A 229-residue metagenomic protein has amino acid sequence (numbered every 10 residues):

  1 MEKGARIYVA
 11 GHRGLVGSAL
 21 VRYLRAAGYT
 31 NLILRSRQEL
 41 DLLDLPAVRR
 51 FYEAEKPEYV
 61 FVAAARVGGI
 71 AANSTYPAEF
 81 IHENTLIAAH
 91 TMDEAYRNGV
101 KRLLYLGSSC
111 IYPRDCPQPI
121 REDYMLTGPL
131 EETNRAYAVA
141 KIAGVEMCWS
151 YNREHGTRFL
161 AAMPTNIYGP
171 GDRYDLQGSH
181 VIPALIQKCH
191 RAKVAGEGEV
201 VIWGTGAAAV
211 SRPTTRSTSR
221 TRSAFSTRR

Functional and structural regions predicted by a protein language model:
E2-A27: N-terminal Rossmann NAD(P)H-binding glycine-rich loop of SDR-like oxidoreductase domains
A10, R35, V60-R66, L103-S109 (+1 more regions): SDR active-site strand-loop-helix element
R25-R50: Adenosine-cofactor binding site in Rossmann-like domains, unifying the SAM/SAH pocket of S-adenosylmethionine-dependent
L45-T85, E94-R97: NAD(P)H-binding glycine-rich loop region in Rossmannoid oxidoreductase-like domains and their noncatalytic homologs
T85-T91, A140-C148, I182: Conserved catalytic Lys-bearing alpha helix of Rossmann-like short-chain dehydrogenase/reductases
A89-N134, L160: Conserved Rossmann-fold NAD(P)-dependent oxidoreductase catalytic core, especially the SDR/UDP-sugar
D115-Y124, W149-R228: NAD(P)-dependent short-chain dehydrogenase/reductase
L126, A136, A140-A143: Active-site helix of classical SDR
